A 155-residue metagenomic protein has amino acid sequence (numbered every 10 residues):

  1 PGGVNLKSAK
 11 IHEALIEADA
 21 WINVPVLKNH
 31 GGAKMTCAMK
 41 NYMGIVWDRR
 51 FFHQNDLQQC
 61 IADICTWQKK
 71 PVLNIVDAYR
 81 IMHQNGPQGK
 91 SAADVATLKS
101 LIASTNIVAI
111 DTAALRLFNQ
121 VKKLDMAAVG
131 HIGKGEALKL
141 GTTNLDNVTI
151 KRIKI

Functional and structural regions predicted by a protein language model:
P1-D48: An acidic, phosphate/nucleotide-engaging active-site surface
G31-A38, Y42-I155: Acidic/aromatic/glycine-rich contiguous surface patches that form carbohydrate-binding/processing clefts and analogous
